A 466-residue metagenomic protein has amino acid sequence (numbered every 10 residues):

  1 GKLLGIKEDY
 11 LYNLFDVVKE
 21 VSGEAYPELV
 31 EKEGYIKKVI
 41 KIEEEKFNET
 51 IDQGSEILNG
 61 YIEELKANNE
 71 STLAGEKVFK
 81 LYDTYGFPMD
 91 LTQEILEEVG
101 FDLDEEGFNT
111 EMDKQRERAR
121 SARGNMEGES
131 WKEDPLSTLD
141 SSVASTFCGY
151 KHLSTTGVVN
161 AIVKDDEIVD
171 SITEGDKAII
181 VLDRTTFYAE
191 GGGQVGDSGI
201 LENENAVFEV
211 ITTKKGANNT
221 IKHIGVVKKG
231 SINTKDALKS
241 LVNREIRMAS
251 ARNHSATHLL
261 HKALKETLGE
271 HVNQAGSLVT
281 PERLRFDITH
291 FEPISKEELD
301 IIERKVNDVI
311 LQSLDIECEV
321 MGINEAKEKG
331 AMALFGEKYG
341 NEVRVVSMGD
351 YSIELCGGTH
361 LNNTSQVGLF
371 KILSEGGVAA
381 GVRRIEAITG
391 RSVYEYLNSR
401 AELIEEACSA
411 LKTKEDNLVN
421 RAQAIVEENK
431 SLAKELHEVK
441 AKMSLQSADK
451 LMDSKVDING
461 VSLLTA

Functional and structural regions predicted by a protein language model:
G1-A466: A glycine- and charged-residue-rich anion-binding loop/surface
